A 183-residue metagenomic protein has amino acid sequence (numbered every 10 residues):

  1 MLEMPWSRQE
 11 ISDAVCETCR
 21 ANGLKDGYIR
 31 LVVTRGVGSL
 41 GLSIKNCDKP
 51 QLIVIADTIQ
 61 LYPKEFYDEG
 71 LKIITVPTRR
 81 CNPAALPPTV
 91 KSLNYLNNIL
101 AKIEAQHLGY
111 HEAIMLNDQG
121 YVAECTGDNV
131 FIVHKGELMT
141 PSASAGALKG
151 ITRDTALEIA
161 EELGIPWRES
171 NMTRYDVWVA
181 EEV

Functional and structural regions predicted by a protein language model:
M1-I114, D118-Y121, E158-V183: Conserved alpha/beta cores of soluble small-molecule-handling proteins
I114, Y121-S144, K149: Glycine- and Gly-Pro-enriched alpha-helical subdomains that act as flexible, kink-prone "lid/hinge" or packing modules
T126, G146-G164: Catalytic-pocket segment enriched in acidic/His residues
